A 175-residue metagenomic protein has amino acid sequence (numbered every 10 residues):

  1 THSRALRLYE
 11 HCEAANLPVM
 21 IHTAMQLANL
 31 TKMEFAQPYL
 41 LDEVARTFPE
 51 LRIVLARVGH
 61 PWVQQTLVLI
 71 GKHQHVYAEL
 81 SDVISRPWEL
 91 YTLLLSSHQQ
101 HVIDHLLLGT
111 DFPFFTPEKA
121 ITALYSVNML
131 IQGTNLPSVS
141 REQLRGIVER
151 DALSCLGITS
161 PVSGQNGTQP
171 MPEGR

Functional and structural regions predicted by a protein language model:
T1-L108, G174: Catalytic pocket-lining loop regions of alpha/beta-barrel enzymes, especially the amidohydrolase/enolase/GH5 lineages
C12, R57, A78, D111 (+3 more regions): Conserved, mostly hydrophobic/aromatic
G59, V83-I84, F112, L130 (+1 more regions): Short, solvent-exposed coil/turn elements at secondary-structure transition points
Q100-H105, K119-R175: Mid-to-C-terminal alpha-helical segments outside catalytic/metal-binding sites
